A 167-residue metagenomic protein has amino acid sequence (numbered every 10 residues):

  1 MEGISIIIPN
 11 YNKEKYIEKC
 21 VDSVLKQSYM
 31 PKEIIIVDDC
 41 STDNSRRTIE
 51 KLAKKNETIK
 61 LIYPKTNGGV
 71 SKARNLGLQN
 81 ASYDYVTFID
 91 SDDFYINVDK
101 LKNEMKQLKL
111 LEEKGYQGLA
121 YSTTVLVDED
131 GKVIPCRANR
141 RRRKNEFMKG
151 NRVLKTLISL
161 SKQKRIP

Functional and structural regions predicted by a protein language model:
M1-P167: Nucleotide-sugar donor-binding/catalytic module of glycosyltransferases that assemble extracellular/cell-envelope
